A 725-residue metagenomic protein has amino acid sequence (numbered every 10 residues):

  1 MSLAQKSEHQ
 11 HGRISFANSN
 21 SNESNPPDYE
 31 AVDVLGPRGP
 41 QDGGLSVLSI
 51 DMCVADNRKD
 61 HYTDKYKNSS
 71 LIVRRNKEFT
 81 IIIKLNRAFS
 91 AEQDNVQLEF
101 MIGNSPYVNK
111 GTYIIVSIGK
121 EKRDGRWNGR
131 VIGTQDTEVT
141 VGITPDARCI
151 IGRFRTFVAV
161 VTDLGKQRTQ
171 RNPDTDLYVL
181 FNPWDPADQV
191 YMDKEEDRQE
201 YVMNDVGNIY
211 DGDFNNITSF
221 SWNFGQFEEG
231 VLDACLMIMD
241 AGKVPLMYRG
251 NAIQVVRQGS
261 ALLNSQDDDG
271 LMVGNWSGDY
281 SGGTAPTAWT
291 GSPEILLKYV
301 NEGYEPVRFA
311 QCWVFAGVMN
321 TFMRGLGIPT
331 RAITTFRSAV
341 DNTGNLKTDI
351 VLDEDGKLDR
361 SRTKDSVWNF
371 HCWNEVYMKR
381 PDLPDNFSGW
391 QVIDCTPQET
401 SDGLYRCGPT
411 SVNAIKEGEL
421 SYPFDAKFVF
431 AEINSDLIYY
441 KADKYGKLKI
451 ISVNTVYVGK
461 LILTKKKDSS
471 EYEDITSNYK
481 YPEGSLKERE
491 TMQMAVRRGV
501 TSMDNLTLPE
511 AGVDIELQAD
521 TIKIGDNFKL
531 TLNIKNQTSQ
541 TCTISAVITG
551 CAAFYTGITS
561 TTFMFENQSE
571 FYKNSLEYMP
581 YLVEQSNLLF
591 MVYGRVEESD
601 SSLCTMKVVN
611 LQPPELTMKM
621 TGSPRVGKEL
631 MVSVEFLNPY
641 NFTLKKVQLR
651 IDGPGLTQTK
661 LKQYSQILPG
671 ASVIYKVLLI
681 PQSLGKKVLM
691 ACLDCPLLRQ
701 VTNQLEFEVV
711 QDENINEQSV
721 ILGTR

Functional and structural regions predicted by a protein language model:
M52-M101, D136-V141, E510-G512, I522-I534 (+2 more regions): Contiguous beta-strand segments within globular domains
S90-N95, E99-N208: Extended acidic/polar, glycine-enriched regions that form or flank non-catalytic beta-rich accessory modules
A147-R155, Y578-L589, Q682-M690: Short glycine/proline/serine/threonine-rich loop/turn segments at secondary-structure transition edges
D163-I209, E598-G622, Q700-R725: Short beta-strand elements
A187-R331, D341: Secondary-structure boundary elements
S292-K427: Hydrophobic/aromatic-rich core segments of domains that either
N533-T538, F636-Y640: Asparagine-centered strand-capping/turn motif at beta-strand->loop junctions
T556-L582, T657-Q682: Intrinsically disordered, low-complexity Pro/Gly/Ser/Thr-rich segments with frequent PxxP/GP/PP motifs and embedded
